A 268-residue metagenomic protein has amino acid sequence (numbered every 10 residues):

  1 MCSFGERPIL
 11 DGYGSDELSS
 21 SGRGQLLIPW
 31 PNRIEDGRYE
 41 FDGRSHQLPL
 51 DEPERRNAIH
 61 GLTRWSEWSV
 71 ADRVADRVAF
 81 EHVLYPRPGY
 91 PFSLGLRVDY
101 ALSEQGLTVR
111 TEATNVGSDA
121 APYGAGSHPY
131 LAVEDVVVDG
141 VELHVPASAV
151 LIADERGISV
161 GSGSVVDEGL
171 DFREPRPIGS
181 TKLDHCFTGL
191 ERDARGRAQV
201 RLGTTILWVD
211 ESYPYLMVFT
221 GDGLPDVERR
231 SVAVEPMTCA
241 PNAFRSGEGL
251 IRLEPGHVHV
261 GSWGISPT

Functional and structural regions predicted by a protein language model:
M1-S45, D51: Acidic-aromatic substrate-binding/catalytic surfaces of carbohydrate-active enzymes
Y39-Q47, T111, R252-T268: Short Pro-Gly-centered flexible turn/kink motifs
E40-R44, V70-V78, A101-G106, D135-D139 (+2 more regions): A short, structured loop/turn motif at beta-sheet edges
Q47, A120-P122, Y130-S212: Active-site/ligand-binding surface loops and adjacent short beta/alpha elements that line catalytic pockets across
P49-E104: Extended, loop-rich substrate-binding clefts of extracytoplasmic carbohydrate-active enzymes
N57-A71, R173-E248: Acidic/His-leaning functional-site neighborhoods
H82-E134: Acidic, contiguous internal or C-terminal segments within carbohydrate-active enzymes that form a structured patch used
L84-Y90, P146-A153, S159, E235-G247 (+1 more regions): Surface-exposed, gly/pro-biased binding rims or lids
